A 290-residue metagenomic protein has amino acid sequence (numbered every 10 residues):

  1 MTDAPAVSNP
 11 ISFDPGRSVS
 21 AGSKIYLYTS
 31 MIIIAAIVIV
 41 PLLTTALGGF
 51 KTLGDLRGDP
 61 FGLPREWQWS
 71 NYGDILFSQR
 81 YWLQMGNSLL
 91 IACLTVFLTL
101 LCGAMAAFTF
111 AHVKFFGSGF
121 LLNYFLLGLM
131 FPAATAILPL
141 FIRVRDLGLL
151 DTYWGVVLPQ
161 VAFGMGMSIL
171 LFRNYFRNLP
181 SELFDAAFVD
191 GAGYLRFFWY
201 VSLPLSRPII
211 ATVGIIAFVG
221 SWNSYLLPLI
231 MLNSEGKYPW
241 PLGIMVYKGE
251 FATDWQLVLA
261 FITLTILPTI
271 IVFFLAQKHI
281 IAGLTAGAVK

Functional and structural regions predicted by a protein language model:
M1-V19: Short, Lys/Arg-rich, polar N-terminal cytosolic tail immediately upstream of the first transmembrane signal-anchor
I11, S23-K290: A structural signal for multi-pass alpha-helical bundles of membrane permease subunits that mediate small-molecule
